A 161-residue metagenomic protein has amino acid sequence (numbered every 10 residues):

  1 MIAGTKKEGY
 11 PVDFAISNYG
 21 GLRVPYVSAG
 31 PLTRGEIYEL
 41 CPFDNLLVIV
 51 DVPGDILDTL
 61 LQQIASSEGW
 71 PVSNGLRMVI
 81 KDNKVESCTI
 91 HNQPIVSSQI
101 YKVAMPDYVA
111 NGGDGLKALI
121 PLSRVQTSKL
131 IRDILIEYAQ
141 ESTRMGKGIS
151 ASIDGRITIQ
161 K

Functional and structural regions predicted by a protein language model:
I2-K161: Feature captures C-terminal
